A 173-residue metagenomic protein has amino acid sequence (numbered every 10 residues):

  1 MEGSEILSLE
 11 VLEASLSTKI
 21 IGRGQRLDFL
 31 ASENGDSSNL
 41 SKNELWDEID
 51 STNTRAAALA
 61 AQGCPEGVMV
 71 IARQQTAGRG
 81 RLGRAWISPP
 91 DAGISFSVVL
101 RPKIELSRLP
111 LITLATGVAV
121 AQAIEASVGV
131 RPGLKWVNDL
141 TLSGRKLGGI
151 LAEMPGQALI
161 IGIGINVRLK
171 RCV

Functional and structural regions predicted by a protein language model:
M1-A126: N-terminal lobe of the biotin/lipoate ligase/transferase fold
G22, G144, R171-V173: Short, intrinsically disordered, charge-balanced linker/junction segments flanking boundaries in proteins
N34, T116-P155, I163-G164: Acidic (Asp/Glu) carboxylate-rich active-site/surface patches
G67, D91, L147, G156-A158: Conserved catalytic motifs of the protein kinase core domain
Q75-A77, W136, I161: Short conserved micro-motifs on helix faces and helix-strand junctions that flank and scaffold key functional residues
V99-K103, E153, N166-R168: Solvent-exposed residues in well-ordered beta-strands and their adjoining turns, especially edge/terminal strands
Q157-V173: Short, acidic (Asp/Glu-rich) active-site segment that either coordinates a divalent metal cofactor
